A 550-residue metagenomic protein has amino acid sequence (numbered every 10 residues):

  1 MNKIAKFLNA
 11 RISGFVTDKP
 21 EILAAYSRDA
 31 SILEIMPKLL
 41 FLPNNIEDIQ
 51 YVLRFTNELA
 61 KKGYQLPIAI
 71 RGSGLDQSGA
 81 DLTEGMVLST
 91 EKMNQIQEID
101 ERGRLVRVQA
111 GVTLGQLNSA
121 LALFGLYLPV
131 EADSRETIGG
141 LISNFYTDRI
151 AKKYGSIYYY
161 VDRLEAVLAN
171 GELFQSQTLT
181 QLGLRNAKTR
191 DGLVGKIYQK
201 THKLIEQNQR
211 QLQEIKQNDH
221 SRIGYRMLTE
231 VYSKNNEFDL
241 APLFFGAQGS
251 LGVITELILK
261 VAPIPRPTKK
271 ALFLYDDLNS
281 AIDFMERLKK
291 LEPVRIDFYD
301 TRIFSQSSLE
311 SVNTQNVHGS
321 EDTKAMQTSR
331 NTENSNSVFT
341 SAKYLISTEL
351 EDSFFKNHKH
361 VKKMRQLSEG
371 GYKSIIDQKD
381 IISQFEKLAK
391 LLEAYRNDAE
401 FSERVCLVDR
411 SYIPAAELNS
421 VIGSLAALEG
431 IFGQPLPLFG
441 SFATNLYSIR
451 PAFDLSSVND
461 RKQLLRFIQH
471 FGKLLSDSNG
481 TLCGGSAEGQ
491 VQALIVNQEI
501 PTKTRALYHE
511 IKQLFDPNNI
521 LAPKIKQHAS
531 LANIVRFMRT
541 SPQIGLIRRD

Functional and structural regions predicted by a protein language model:
M1-P20: A charged N-terminal "starter" segment
F15-P20, L42-P43, Y64-G72, L88-T90 (+12 more regions): General beta-strand structural signal in soluble alpha/beta enzymes
T17-Y26, K234, P242-R466, L474 (+3 more regions): C-terminal substrate-recognition/cap domain of FAD-linked oxidoreductases
E21-I22, R28-M93, V108-A110, L128 (+3 more regions): Glycine-rich N-terminal segment of FAD-binding domains in flavoprotein oxidoreductases, spanning the beta-loop-helix
Y51-P67, L121-A132, G224-F245, Q384-L392 (+2 more regions): Short, hydrophobic/aliphatic alpha-helical segments
Q97-I99, A110, G115-S280, F284-M285 (+2 more regions): FAD-binding subdomain of flavoenzyme oxidoreductases
L184-T229, L309, T314-S335, N357 (+6 more regions): Intein/HINT protein-splicing elements and their conserved insertion hotspots or analogous self-processing inserts
D477-T481, A487-D550: Ferredoxin-type iron-sulfur electron-transfer modules and their immediate structural context
